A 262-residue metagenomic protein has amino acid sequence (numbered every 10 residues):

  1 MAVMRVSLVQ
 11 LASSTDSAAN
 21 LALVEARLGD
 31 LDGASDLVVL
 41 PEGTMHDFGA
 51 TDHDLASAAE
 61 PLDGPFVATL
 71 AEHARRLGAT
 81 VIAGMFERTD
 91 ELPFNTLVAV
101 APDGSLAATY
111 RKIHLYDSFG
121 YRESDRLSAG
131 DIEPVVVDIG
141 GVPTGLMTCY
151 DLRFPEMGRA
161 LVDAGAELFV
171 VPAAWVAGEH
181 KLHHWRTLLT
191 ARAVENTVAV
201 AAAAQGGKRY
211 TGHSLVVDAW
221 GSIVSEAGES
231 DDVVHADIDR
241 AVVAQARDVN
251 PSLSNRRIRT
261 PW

Functional and structural regions predicted by a protein language model:
V3-T15, N20, V39, T96 (+4 more regions): Active-site-proximal beta-strand elements of phosphoester/diester hydrolases
L11, P102, K112, I139 (+3 more regions): Active-site donor-binding loop signature of nucleotide-sugar glycosyltransferases
A18-G29, R153-R159: Short, acidic/polar
A26-D103, T109, V176-V194, V198: Cys-nucleophile CN-hydrolase/nitrilase-fold catalytic domain and related Cys-dependent amidase chemistry that acts on
L62-I82, P143, L152-D232: CN hydrolase (nitrilase-like) catalytic-core segments centered on the catalytic cysteine and neighboring Lys/Glu
A83-M85, T96-A99, V135-V137, V200 (+2 more regions): Short beta-strand scaffold segments in enzyme catalytic cores
R88-A164, A177-T187, A191, V249-S252 (+1 more regions): Active-site catalytic loop in hydrolytic enzyme cores
T109, Q205-W262: C-terminal beta-strand edge segments of enzyme domains
